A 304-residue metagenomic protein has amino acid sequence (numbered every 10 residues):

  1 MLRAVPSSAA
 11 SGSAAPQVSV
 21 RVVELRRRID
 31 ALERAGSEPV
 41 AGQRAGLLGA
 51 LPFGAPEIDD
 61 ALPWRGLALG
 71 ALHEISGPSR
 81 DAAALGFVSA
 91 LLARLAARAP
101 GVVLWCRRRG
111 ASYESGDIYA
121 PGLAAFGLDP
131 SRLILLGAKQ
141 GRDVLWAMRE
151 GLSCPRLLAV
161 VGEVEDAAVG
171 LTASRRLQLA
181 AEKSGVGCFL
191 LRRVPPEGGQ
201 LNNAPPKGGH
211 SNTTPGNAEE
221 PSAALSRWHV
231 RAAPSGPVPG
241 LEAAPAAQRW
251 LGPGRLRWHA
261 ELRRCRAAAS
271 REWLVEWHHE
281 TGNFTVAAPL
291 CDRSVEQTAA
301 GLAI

Functional and structural regions predicted by a protein language model:
M1-S7, S11, R266-I304: C-terminal regions of RecA-like/P-loop NTPase motor modules
M1-W105, G122-S131, N203, T213 (+1 more regions): Detector for small/aliphatic-rich hydrophobic stretches
S7, G198-G199, G208-G209: Small-residue-biased low-complexity repeat regions
G54, A84, S115, V144 (+1 more regions): Helical mechanochemical/support elements of P-loop NTPase systems and associated helical scaffolds
P78-S79, R107-G110, D166, V194: Residue-level signal for short, function-critical loop segments
G101-L158: Conserved inter-motif catalytic segment of the P-loop NTP-binding fold
G137-G198, N202, T213-H229: P-loop NTPase motor core
R192-N203, N212-P289: Phosphate-binding/switch region of NTP-binding enzymes
